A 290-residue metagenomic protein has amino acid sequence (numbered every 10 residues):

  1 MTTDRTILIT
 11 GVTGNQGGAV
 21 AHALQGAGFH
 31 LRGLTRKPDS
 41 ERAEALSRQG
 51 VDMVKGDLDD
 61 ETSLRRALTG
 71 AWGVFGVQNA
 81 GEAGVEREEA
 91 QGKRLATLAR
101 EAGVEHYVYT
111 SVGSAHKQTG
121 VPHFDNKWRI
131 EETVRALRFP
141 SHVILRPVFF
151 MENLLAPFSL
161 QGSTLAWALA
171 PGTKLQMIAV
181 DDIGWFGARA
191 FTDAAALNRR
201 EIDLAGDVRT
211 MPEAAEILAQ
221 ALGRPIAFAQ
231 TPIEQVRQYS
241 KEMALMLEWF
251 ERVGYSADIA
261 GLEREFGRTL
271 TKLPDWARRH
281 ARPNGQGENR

Functional and structural regions predicted by a protein language model:
T2-A45, D59-T62, R66-G73, N79-A90 (+5 more regions): Oxidoreductase cofactor-interface core, primarily capturing Rossmann-like NAD(P)-dependent enzymes
R48: Acyl-donor (CoA/ACP) binding surface of acyl/acetyltransferases
G56: Cofactor-binding loops of NAD(P)H-dependent oxidoreductases, dominated by short-chain dehydrogenase/reductases
V74-G76, Y255-S256: Short, basic/glycine-rich phosphate-binding loops at helix/coil junctions that contact nucleotide phosphates
A227-P283: Mobile cap/lid helix-loop segments that border enzyme active or cofactor-binding sites and regulate substrate access
